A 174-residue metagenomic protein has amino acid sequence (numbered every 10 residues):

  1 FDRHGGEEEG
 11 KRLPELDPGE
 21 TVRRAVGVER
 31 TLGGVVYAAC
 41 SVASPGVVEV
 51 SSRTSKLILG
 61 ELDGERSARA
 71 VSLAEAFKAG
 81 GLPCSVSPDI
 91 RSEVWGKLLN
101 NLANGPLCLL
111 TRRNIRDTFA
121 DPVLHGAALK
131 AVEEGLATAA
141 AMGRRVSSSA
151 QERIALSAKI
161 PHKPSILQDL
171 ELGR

Functional and structural regions predicted by a protein language model:
F1-S44: Rossmann-like NAD(P)(H) cofactor-binding subdomain of soluble oxidoreductases
R3-R12, E20, G46-A74, H125: Short beta-strand and adjoining strand-loop segment in the mid-core of the Rossmann-like NAD(P)-dependent dehydrogenase
D17, S72, E134: Short Gly/charged-rich anion-binding patches and loops
E29-R30, S55, L73, L82 (+1 more regions): A generic secondary-structure signal marking the coil-to-beta-strand transition
V35-C40, D63, I90-V94, L102: Glycine-rich beta-alpha junction loops
L62-R66, A70, E75-L82, V86-S92: ATP/pyrophosphate-binding catalytic subdomain of soluble kinases
P83-R174: Helical "substrate-binding/catalytic lid" subdomain of Rossmann-like NAD(P)-dependent dehydrogenases/reductases
